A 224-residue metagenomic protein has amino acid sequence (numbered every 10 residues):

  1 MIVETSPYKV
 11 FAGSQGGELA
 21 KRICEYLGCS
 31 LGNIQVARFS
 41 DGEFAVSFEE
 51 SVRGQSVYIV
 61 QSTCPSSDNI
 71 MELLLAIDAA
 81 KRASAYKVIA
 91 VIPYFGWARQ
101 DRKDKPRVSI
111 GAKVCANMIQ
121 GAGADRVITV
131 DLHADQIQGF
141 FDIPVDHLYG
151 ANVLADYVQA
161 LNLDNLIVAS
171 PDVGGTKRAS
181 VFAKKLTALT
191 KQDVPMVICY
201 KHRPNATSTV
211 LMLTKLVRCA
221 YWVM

Functional and structural regions predicted by a protein language model:
M1-M224: PRPP-associated nucleotide enzymes
